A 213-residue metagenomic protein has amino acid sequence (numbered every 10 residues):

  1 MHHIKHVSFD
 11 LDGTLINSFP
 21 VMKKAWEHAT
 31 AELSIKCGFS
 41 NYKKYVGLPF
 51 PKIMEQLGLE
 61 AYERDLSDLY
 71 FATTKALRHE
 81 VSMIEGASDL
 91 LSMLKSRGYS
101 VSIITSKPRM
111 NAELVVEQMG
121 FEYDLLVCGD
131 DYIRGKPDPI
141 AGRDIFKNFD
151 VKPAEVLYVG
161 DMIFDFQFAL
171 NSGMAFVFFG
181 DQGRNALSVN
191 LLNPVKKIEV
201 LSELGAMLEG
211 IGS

Functional and structural regions predicted by a protein language model:
M1-H2, S96-Y99, F149-E155, I211-S213: Glycine-rich phosphate-binding loop signature in dinucleotide/nucleotide-binding domains
H2-D89, M93, R97: N-terminal helical cap/lid subdomain that shapes the substrate entry/recognition surface in HAD-like hydrolases
H6, D138-F166: Conserved Lys-Pro-Asp/Glu-containing loop-to-beta segment of HAD-superfamily phosphomonoesterases, centered on
E27, A31-L33, I53-L57, E80 (+5 more regions): Substrate-recognition/cap helix-loop segment adjacent to the acidic, metal-dependent catalytic center of Asp-based
C37-N41, Y62, E122-L125, P153-V156: Short acidic capping loops at alpha-helix termini that bridge into adjacent secondary structure
Y45-L48, S82-G86, K107, P137 (+2 more regions): Short beta->alpha linker loops
M119-G129, S188-L208: Structural recognition of alpha->loop->beta junctions
L157-K197: Acidic, Mg2+-coordinating phosphoryl-transfer loop and its flanking beta/alpha structural elements, shared across
